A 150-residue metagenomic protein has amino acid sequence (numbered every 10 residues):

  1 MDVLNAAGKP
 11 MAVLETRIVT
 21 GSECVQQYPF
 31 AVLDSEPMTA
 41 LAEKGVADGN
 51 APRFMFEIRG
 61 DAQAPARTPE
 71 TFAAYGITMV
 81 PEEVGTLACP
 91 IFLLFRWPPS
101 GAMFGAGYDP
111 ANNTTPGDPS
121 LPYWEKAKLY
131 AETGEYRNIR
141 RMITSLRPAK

Functional and structural regions predicted by a protein language model:
M1-V80: Secretory pathway targeting signatures of secreted, lumenal, and periplasmic proteins
F54-K150: Short, well-structured beta-strand
